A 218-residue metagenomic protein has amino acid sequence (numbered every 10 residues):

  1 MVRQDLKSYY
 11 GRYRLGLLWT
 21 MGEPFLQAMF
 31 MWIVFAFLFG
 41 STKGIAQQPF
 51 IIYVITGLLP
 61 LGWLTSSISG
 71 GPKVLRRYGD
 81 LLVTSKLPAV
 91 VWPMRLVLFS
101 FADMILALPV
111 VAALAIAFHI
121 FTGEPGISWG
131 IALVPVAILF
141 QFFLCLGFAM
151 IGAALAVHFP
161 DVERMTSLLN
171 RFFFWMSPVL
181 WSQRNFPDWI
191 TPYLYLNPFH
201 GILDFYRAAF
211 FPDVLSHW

Functional and structural regions predicted by a protein language model:
M1-W218: Hydrophobic transmembrane alpha-helices and immediately adjacent juxtamembrane helices of multi-pass inner-membrane
